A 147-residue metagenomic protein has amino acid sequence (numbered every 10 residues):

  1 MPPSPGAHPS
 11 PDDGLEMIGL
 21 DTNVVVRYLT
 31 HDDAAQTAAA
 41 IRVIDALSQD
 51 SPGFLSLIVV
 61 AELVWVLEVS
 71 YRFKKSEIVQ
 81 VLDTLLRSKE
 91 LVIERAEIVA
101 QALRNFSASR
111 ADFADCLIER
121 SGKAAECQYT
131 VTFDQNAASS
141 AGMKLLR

Functional and structural regions predicted by a protein language model:
M1-L55, S70-S76, R147: Short, well-structured N-terminal submotif of metal-dependent ribonuclease cores
M1-M17, E119-R147: Acidic, PIN/NYN-like endoribonuclease modules and their adjacent C-terminal/linker elements
L20, F54-L55, I93, F113 (+1 more regions): Short beta-strand scaffold positions
V24, V59, I98, L117-I118 (+1 more regions): Alpha-helix capping/helix-boundary segments
R27-L29, V66, S140-A141: Residues that scaffold the ATP/ADP-binding catalytic core of kinase and kinase-like folds
D32, L57-I58, Q80-A108: Acidic catalytic patch
D50-G53, E90, E126-Y129: Short active-site oxyanion
